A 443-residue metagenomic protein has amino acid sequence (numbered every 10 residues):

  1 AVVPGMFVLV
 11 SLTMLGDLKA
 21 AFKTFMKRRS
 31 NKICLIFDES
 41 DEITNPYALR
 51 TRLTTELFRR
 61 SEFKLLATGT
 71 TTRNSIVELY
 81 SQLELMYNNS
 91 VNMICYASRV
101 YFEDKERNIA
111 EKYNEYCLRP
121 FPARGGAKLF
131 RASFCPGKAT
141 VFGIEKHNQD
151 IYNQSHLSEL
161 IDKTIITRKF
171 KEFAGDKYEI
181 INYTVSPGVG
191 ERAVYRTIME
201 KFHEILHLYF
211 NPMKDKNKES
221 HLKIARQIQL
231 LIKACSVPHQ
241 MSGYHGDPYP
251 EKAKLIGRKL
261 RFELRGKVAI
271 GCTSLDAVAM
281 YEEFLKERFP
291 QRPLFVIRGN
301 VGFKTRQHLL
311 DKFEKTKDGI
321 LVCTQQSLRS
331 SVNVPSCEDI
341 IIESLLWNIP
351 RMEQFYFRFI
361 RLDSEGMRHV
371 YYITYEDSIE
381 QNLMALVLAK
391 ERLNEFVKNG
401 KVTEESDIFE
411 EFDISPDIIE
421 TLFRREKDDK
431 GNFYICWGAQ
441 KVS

Functional and structural regions predicted by a protein language model:
M6, A174-E191, M199, M213-V332 (+1 more regions): Conserved Helicase C-terminal RecA-like lobe
L9-C34, E42-L57, C323-L328: Conserved RecA-like ASCE ATPase "motif II neighborhood" in helicase/translocase motors
L9-M14, R28, A48-E62, S90-Q240 (+3 more regions): Inter-lobe coupling linker of SF2 helicases/translocases
T44, L294-N382, K390: Conserved RecA-like P-loop NTPase helicase motor core
S61-I76: Conserved helicase ATPase motor motifs in RecA-like P-loop NTPase domains
L79-M93: A short helix-turn-beta junction within AAA+ P-loop NTPase domains corresponding to the substrate/partner-engaging
W347-E353, I360-V442: A conserved SF2-helicase RecA2
